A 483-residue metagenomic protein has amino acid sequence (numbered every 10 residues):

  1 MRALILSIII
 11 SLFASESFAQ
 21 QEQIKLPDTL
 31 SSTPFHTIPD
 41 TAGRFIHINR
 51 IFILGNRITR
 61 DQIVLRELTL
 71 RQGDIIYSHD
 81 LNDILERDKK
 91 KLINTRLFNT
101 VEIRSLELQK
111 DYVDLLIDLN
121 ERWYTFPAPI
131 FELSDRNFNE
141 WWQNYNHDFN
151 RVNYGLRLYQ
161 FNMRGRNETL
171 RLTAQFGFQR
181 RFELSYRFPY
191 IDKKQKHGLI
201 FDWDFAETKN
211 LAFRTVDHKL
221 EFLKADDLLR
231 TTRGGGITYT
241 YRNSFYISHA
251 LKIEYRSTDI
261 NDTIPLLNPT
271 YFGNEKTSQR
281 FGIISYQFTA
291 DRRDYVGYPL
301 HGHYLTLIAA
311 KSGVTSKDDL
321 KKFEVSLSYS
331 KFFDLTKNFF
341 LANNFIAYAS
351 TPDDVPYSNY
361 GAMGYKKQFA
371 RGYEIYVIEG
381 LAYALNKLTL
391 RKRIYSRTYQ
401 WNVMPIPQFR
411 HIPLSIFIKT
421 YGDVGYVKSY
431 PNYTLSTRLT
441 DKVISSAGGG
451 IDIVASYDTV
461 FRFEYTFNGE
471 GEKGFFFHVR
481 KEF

Functional and structural regions predicted by a protein language model:
M1-K25, F483: Bacterial Sec-dependent N-terminal signal peptides
Q20-F138, R157, R171-Y190, F323-S328 (+2 more regions): Periplasmic polypeptide-binding modules associated with outer-membrane biogenesis and secretion
L119-S285, A290-R293, F339, A362-Q368 (+3 more regions): Gram-negative/organellar outer-membrane beta-barrel architecture
K196, S248-A250, Y298-L300, L305 (+5 more regions): Exposed, low-structure sequence patches enriched in small/polar residues
D204-T208, R256-T258, I308-V314, Y348-P352 (+1 more regions): Short glycine-rich beta-strand segments
T240-N243, F323-F345, V355-P356, K428-F476: Extended low-complexity acidic/polar segments
F281-H411: C-terminal outer-membrane beta-barrel translocator/porin domains of Gram-negative envelope proteins and their
